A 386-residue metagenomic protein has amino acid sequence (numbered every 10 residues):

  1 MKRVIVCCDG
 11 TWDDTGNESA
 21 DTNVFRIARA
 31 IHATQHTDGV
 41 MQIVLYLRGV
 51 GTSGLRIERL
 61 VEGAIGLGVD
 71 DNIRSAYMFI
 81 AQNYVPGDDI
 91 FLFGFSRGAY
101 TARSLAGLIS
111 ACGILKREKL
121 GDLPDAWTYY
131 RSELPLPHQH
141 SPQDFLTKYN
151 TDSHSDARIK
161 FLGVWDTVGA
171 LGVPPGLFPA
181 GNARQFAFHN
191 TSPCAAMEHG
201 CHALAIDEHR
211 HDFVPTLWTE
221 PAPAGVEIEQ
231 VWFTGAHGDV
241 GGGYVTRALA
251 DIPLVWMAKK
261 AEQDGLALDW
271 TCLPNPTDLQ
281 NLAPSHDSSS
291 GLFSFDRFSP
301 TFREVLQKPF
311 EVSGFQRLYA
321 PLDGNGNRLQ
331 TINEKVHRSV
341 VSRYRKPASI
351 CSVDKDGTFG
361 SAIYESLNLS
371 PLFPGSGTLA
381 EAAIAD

Functional and structural regions predicted by a protein language model:
M1-D386: Active-site- or binding-pocket-proximal scaffold segments within functional domains
